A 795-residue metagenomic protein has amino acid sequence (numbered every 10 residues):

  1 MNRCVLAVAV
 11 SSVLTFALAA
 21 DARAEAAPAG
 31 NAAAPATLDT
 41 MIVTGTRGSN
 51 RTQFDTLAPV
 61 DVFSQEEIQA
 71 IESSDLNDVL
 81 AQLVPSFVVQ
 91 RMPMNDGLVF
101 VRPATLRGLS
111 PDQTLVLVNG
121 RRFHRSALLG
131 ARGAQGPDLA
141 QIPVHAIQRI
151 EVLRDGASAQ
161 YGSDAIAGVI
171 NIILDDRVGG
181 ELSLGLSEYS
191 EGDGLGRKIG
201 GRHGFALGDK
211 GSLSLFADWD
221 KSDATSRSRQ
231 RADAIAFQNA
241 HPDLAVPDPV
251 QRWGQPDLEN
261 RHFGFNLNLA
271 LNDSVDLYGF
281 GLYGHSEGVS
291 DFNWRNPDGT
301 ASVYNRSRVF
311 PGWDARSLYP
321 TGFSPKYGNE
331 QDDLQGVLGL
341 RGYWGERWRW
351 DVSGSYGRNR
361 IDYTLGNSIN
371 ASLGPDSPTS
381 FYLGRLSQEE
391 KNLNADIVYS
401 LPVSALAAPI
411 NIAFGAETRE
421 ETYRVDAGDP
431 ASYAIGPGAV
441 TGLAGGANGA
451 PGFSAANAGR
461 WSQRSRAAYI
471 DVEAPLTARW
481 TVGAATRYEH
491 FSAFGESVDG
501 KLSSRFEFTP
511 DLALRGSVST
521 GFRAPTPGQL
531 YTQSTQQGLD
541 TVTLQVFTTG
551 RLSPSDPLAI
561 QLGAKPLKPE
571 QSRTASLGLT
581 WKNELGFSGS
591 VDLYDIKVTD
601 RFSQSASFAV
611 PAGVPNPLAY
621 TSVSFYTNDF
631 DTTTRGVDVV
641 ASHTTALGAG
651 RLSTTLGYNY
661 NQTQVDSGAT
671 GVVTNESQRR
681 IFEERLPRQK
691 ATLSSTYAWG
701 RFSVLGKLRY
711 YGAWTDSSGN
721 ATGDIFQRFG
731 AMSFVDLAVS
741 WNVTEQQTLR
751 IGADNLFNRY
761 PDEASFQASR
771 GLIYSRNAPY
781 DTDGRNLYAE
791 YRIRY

Functional and structural regions predicted by a protein language model:
T40-I71, L98, S126-A131, V178: N-terminal periplasmic "start-of-domain" segments of outer-membrane beta-barrel proteins
L76-V79, L83, R102-T105, N119 (+4 more regions): N-terminal periplasmic accessory domains that precede and gate Gram-negative outer-membrane beta-barrel machines
L80-R122: Extracytoplasmic beta-strand/coil segments of soluble accessory domains associated with Gram-negative outer-membrane
R121-R154, G201: Short acidic/polar hinge/loop motifs at secondary-structure boundaries that mediate gating or recognition
E191-T321, P325-W344, A738, N742: Transmembrane beta-barrel wall of Gram-negative outer-membrane proteins
A315-S317, F323-G336, G345, Y356 (+2 more regions): Outer-membrane beta-barrel transmembrane domain signature of Gram-negative proteins, especially the mid-to-C-terminal
F414, F587-G719: Gram-negative outer-membrane beta-barrel transporters
Y710-S718, S740-Y795: C-terminal beta-signal and adjacent terminal beta-strands/loops of Gram-negative outer-membrane beta-barrel proteins
